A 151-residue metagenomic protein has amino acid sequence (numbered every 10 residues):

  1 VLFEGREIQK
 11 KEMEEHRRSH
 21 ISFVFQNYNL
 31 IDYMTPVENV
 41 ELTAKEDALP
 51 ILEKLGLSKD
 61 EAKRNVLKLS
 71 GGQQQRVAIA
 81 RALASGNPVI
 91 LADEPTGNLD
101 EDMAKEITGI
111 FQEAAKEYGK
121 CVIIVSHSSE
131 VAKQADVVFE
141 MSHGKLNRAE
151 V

Functional and structural regions predicted by a protein language model:
G5-S22: ABC ATPase NBD coupling module
I51-L67: Conserved ABC nucleotide-binding domain
N65-L69, Q73-Q75: Conserved ABC ATPase signature
I79: Hydrophobic anchor residue at the start of the ABC signature
G86: Conserved catalytic motifs of ABC-family nucleotide-binding domains
I90-D93: Catalytic Walker B motif of ABC-type/P-loop ATPase nucleotide-binding domains
E101-M103: Helix N-cap at the start of a conserved alpha-helix in ABC-type nucleotide-binding domains
